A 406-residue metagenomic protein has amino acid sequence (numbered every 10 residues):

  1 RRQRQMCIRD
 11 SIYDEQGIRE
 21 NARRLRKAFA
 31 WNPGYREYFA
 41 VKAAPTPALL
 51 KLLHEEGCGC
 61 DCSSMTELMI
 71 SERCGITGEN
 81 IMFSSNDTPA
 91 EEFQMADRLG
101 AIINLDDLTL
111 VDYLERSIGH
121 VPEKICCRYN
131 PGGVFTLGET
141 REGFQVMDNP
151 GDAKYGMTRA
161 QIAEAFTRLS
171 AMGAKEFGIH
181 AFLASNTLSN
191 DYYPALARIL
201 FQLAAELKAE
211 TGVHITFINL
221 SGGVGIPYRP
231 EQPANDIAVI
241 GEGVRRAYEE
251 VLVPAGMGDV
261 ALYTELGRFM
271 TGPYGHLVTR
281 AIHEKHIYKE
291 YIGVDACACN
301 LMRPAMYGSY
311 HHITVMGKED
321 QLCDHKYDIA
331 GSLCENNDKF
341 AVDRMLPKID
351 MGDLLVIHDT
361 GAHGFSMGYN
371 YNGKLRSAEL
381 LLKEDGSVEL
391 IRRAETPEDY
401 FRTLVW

Functional and structural regions predicted by a protein language model:
R1, E249-L252, M257-W406: Charged (often Lys/Glu-rich) extended helix/loop segments that serve as interaction or gating elements
Q3-I8: Short, small-residue-biased leader/transition segments that mark boundaries at the very start of proteins
I12-N21, A28-F29, L52-E56: An N-terminal, well-structured beta->alpha segment
D14-R23, E37-A44: Short secondary-structure junction/hinge motifs that connect adjacent elements
Q16-R24, E164, I199, G243: A non-catalytic, amphipathic alpha-helix used as a structural packing/dimerization or gating element in enzyme scaffolds
Y35-F217, I226, A247: Active-site-proximal beta-alpha core segment in soluble small-molecule metabolic enzymes
E91, N186-L188, L203, E210-H276: Glycine-rich phosphate/ribose-binding loops and adjacent secondary-structure elements that form binding surfaces
Y129-V134, L183-N186, G222-I226, R268-M270 (+3 more regions): Glycine-rich beta-alpha junction loops
